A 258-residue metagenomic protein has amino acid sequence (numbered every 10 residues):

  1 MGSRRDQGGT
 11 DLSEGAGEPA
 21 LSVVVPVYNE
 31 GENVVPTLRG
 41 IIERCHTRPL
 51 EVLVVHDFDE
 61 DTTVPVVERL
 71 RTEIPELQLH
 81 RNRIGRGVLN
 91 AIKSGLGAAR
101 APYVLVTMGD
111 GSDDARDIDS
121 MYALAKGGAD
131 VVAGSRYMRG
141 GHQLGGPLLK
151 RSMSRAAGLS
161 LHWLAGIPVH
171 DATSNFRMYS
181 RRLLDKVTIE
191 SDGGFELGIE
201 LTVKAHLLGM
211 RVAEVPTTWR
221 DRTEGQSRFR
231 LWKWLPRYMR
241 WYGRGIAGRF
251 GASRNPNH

Functional and structural regions predicted by a protein language model:
G9, E30-R44: Short, well-formed alpha-helical segments that are part of the catalytic scaffolds of diverse glycosyltransferases
E18, T47, A99-P102, G127 (+1 more regions): Active-site acidic short loop of glycosyltransferases
A20-S22, E51, E200: Cell-envelope/extracellular polymer assembly enzymes that use nucleotide-activated donors
E30-N33, D59, V88, D114: Donor nucleotide-sugar binding loop of glycosyltransferases
E32-P36, D61-L70: Acidic helix N-cap motif at the loop->helix transition within catalytic regions of sugar-transfer enzymes
H56-P65, G111: A conserved acidic beta->alpha catalytic loop
H80-A98, Y103-V106, A115-F195, R222-M239 (+3 more regions): Acceptor/aglycone-binding surface of glycosyltransferases and processive sugar-polymer synthases
I167-P168, I189-G193, T202-R220: Catalytic donor-sugar/metal-binding loop of nucleotide-sugar-dependent glycosyltransferases
